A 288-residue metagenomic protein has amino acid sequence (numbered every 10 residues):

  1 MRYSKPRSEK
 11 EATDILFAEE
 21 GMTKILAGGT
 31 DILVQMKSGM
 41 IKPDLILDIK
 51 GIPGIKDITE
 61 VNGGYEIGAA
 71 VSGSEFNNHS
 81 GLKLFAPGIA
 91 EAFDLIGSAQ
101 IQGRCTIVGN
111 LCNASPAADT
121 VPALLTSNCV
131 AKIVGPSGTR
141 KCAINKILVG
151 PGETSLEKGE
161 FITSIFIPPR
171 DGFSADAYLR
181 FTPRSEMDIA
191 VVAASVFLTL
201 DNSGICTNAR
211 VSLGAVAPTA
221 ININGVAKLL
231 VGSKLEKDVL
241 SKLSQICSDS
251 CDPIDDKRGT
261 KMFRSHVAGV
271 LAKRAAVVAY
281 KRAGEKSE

Functional and structural regions predicted by a protein language model:
M1-E288: C-terminal structural segment of proteins
